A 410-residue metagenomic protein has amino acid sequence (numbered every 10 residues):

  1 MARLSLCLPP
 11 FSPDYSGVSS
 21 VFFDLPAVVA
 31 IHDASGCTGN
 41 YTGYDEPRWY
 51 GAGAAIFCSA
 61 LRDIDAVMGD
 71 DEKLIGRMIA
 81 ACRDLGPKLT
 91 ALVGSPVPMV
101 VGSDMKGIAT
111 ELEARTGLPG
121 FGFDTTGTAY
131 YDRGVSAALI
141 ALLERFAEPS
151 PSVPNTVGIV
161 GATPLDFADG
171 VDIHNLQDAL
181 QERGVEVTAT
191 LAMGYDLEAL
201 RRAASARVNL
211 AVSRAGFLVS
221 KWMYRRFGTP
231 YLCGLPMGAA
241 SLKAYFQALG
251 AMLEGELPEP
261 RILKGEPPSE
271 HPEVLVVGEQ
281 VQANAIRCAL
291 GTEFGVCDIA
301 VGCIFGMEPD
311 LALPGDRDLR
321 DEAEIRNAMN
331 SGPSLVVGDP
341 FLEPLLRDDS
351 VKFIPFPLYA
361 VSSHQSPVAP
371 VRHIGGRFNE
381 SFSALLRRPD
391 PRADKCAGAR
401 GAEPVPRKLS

Functional and structural regions predicted by a protein language model:
M1-S410: An N-terminal assembly and electron-transfer interface module characteristic of large anaerobic redox and radical
